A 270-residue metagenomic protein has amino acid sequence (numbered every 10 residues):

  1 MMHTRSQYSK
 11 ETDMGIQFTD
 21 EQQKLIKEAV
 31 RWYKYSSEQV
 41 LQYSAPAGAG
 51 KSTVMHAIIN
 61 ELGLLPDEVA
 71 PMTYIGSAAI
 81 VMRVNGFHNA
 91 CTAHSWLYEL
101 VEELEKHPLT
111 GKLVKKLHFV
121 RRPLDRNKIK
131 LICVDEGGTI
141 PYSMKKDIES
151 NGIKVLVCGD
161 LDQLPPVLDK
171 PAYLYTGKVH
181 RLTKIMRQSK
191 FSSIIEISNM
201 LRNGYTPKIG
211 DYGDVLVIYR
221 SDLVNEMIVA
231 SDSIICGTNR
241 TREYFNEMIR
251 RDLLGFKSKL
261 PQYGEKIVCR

Functional and structural regions predicted by a protein language model:
M1-S36, E103: Pre-P-loop entry segment of helicase/translocase ATPase cores
Q23-Y43, A49, D147, I153 (+1 more regions): Conserved helicase motor core of P-loop NTPases
V54, I58: Hydrophobic positions on the alpha1 helix immediately C-terminal to the Walker A/P-loop
N60-A70: Post-Walker A helix-loop "phosphate-sensing" segment adjacent to the P-loop in P-loop NTPases
V69-D125: Inter-Walker segment of RecA-like/P-loop motor cores
L97, T139-Y142, L164-P165: Catalytic P-loop NTPase motifs of RecA-like helicase/translocase cores
K128-L131, G152-L156: Loop/turn-to-beta-strand initiation segments
D135-E136, G159: Walker B catalytic acidic pair
